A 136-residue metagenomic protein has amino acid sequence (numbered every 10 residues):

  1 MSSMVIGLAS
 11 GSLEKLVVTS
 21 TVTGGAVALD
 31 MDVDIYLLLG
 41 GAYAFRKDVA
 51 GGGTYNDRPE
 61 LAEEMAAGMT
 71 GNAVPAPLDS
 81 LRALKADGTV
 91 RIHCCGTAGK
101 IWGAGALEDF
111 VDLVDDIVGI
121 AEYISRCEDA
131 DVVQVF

Functional and structural regions predicted by a protein language model:
V5-L16: Short, glycine-rich nucleotide/cofactor-binding loops
V17-D30: Histidine-anchored nucleotide/phosphate-binding helix
V33-L39, H93-C95: Short internal beta-strands
G41-T54: N-terminal beta-loop-helix "entrance" segment that forms/cooperates in small-molecule cofactor or anionic ligand
G51-N56, F110-L113: Short, hinge-like loop/turn segments at secondary-structure boundaries
G53-G88: A glycine-rich helix N-cap at a beta->alpha junction
N72, R82-A86, V90-L107, V111-V114: Ligand-binding beta-strand-loop-alpha-helix segment within the catalytic cores of soluble metabolic enzymes
G99, I117-F136: Glycine-rich, aromatic-bearing surface loops/beta-hairpins
